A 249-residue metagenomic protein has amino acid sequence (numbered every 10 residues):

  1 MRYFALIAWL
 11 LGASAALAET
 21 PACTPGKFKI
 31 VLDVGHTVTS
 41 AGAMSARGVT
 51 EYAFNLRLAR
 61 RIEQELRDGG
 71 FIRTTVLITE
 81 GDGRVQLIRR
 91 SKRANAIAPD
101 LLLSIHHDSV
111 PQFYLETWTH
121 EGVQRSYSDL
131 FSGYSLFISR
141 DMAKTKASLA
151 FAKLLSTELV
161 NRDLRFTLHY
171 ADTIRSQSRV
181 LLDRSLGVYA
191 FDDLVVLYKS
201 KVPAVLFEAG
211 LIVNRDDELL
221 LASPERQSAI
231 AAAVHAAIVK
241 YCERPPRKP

Functional and structural regions predicted by a protein language model:
M1-P249: Catalytic-site microenvironment of enzymes that process N-acetyl-hexosamine-containing cell-wall polysaccharides
